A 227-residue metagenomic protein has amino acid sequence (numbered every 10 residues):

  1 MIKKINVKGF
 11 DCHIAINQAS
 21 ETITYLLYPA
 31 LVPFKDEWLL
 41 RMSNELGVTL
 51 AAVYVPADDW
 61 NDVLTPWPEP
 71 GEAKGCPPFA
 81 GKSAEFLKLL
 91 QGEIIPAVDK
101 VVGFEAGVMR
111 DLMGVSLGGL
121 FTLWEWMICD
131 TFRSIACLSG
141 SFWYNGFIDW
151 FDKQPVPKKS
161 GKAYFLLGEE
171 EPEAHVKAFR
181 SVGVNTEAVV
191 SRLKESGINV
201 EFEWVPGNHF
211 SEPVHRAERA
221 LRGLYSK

Functional and structural regions predicted by a protein language model:
M1-I23: A domain-start/cap signature at the N-terminus of enzymes
H13, T22-G103: Serine-hydrolase catalytic machinery in alpha/beta-hydrolase-like enzymes
S20-I23, V48-A51, T131-I135, G161-K162 (+1 more regions): Loop/turn elements at helix/coil->beta-strand transitions in domains of secreted/extracellular proteins
Y54, M113-V115, L138-S139, L166 (+1 more regions): Alpha/beta-hydrolase-fold catalytic nucleophile elbow
G103-V115, I135: Alpha/beta-hydrolase fold nucleophile elbow
G119-C129: Short glycine-enriched nucleophile-adjacent loop and the immediately C-terminal alpha-helix near the catalytic center
F142-Y225: The feature captures the conserved acid-bearing segment of alpha/beta-hydrolase catalytic domains
